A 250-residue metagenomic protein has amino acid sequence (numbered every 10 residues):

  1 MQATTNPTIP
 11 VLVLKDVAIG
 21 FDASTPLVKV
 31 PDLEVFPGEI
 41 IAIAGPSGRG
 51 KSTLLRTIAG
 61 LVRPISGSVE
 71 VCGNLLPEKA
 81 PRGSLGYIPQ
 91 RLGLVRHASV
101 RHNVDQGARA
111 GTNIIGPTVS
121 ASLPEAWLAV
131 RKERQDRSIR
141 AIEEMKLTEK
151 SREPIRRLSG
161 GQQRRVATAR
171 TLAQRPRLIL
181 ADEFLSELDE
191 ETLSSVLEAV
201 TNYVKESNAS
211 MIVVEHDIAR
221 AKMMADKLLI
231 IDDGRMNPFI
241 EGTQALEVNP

Functional and structural regions predicted by a protein language model:
A59: Helix-to-loop junction immediately C-terminal to a conserved catalytic motif
G67-G83: Conserved ABC transporter NBD signature motif
P117-K150: Conserved ABC ATPase "signature" region
P154-L158: Conserved ABC ATPase signature
T168: Hydrophobic anchor residue at the start of the ABC signature
I179-D182: Catalytic Walker B motif of ABC-type/P-loop ATPase nucleotide-binding domains
E215-H216: H-loop/switch region of ABC-family ATPase nucleotide-binding domains
